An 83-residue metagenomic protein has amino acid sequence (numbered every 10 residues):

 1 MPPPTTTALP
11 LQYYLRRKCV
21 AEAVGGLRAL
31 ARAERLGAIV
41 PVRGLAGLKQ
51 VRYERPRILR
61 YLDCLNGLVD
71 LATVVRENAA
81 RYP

Functional and structural regions predicted by a protein language model:
M1-P4, A80-P83: Short intrinsically disordered terminal tails
P2-A33, C64: Polyanion-binding surface elements
E22-R55, L59-Y61, T73-R81: Major-groove DNA-recognition helix of helix-turn-helix-type DNA-binding domains
